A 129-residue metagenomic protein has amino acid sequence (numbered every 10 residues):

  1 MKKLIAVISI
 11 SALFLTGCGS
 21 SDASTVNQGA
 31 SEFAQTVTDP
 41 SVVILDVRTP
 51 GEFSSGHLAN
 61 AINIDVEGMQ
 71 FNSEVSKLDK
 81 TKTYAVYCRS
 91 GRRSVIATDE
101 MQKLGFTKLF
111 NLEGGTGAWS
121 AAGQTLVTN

Functional and structural regions predicted by a protein language model:
K2-V7, L13-V42, G51-T83, R92-N129: Rhodanese-like catalytic fold shared by cysteine-dependent sulfurtransferases and DSP/PTP-type phosphatases
I44-D46: Structural scaffold elements adjacent to functional motifs in cytosolic proteins
C88: Short cysteine clusters
